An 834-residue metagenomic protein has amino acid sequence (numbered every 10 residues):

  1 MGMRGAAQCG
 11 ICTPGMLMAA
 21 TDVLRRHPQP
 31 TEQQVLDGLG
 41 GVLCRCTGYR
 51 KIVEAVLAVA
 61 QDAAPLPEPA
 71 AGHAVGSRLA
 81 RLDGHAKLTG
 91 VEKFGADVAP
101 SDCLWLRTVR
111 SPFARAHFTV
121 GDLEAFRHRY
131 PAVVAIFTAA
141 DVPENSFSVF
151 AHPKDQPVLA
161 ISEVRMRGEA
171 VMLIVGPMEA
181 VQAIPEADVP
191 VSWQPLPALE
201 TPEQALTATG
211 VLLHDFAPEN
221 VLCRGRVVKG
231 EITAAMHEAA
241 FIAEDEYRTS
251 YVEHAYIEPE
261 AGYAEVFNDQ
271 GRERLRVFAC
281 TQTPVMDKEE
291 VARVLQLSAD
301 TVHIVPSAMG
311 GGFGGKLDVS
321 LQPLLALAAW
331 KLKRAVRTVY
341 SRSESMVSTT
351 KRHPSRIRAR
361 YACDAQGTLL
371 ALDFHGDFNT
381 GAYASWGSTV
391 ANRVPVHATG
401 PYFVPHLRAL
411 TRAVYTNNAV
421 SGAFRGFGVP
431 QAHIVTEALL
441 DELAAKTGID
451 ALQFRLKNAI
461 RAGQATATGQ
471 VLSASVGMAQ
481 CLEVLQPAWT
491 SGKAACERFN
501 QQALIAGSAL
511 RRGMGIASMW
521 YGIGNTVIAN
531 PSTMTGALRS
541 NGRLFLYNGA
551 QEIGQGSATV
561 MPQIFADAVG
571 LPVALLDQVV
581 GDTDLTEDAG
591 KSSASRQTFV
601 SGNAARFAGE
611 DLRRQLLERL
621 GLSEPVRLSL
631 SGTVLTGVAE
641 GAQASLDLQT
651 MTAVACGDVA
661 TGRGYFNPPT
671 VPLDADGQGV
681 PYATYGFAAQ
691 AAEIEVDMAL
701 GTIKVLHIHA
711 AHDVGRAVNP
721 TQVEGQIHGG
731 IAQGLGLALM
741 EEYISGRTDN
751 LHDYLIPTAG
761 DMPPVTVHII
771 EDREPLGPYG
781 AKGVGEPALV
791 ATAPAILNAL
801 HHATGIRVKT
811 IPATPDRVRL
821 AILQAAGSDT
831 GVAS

Functional and structural regions predicted by a protein language model:
M1-I11, R26-R45: Immediate flanking context of iron-sulfur cluster ligation sites
G5, S77, D83-T89, E219-G262 (+3 more regions): Glycine-rich loop/linker segments at domain edges
T13-D37, R50-A64: Iron-sulfur (Fe-S) cluster-binding segments and ferredoxin-like electron-carrier domains, especially [2Fe-2S]
Q29, E54, A139-A140, Q296-T301 (+5 more regions): C-terminal catalytic domains of large/alpha subunits in multi-subunit enzymes
A60-E219: Flexible, low-hydrophobicity surface segments
A86, E92, A96, A261-V266 (+8 more regions): Short beta-strand elements
A170, G176-P177, R334-T380, N603-V634: Phosphate/diphosphate-binding loops
T209-L295, A459-R543, N750-H768: Helix-loop-helix junctions that connect adjacent transmembrane helices in secondary transporters/permeases, recognized
